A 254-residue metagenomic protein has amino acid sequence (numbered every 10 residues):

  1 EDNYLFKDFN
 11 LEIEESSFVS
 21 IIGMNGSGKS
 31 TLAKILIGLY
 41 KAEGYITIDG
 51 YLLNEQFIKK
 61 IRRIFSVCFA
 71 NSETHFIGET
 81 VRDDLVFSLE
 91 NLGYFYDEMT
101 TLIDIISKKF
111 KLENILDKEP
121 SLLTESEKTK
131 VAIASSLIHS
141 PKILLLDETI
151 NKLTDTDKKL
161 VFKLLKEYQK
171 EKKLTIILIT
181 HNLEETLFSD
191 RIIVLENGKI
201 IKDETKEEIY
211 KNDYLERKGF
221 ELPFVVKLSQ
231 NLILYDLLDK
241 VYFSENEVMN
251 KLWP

Functional and structural regions predicted by a protein language model:
I22-M24: The feature captures the beta-strand-to-loop junction immediately N-terminal to the Walker
I37: Helix-to-loop junction immediately C-terminal to a conserved catalytic motif
G44-L53, I61-R62: Conserved ABC transporter NBD signature motif
D97-I115: Conserved ABC ATPase "signature" region
E119-L123, E127: Conserved ABC ATPase signature
L144-E148: Catalytic Walker B motif of ABC-type/P-loop ATPase nucleotide-binding domains
N197-G198: Conserved ABC ATPase "signature" C-loop
